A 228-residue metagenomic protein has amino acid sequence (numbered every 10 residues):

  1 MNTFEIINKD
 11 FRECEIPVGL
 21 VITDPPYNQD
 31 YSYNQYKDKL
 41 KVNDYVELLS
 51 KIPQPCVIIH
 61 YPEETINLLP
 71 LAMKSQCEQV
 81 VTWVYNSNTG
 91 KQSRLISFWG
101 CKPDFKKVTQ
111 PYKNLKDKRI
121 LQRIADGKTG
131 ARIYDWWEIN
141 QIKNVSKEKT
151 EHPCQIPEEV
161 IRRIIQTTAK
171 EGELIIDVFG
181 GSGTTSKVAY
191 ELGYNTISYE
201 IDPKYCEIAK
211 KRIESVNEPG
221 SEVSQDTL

Functional and structural regions predicted by a protein language model:
N2-Y199, K204-C206: Core catalytic lobe of class I
A209-K210: Conserved SAM-binding loop
I213-L228: Class I S-adenosyl-L-methionine-dependent methyltransferase module
